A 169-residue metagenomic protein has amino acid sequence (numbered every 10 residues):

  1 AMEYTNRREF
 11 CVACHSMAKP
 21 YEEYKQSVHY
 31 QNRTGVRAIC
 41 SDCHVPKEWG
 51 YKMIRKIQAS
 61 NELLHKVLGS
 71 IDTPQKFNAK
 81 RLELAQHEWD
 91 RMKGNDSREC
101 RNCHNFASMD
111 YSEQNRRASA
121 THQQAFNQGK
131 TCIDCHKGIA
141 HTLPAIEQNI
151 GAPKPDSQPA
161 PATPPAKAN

Functional and structural regions predicted by a protein language model:
A1-N169: Short sequence/structural segments immediately N-terminal
